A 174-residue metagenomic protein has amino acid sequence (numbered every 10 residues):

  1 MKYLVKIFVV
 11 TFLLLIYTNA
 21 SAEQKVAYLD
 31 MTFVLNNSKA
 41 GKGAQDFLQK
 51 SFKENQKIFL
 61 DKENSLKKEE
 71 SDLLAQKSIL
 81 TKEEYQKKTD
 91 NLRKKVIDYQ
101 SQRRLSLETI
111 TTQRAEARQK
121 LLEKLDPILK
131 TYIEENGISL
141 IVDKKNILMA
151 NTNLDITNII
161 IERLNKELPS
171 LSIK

Functional and structural regions predicted by a protein language model:
K2-V10: Sec-dependent signal peptide recognition, specifically the positively charged N-region followed immediately by
Y17-N19: N-terminal signal peptide c-region/cleavage motif recognized by signal peptidases
E23-I147, E167-K174: Amphipathic alpha-helical segments
A150: Conserved phosphate/pyrophosphate-binding and hydrolysis machinery centered on Walker-type P-loop NTPases, extending
